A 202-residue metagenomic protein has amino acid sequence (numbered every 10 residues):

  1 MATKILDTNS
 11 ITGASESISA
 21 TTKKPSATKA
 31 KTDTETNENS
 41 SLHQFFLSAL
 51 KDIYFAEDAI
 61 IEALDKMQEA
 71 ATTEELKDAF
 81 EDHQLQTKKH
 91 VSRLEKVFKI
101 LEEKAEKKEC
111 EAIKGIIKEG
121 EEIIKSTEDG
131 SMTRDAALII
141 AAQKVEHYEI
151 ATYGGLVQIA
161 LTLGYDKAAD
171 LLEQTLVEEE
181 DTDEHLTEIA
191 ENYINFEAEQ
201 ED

Functional and structural regions predicted by a protein language model:
A2-D202: Amphipathic alpha-helical hairpins
